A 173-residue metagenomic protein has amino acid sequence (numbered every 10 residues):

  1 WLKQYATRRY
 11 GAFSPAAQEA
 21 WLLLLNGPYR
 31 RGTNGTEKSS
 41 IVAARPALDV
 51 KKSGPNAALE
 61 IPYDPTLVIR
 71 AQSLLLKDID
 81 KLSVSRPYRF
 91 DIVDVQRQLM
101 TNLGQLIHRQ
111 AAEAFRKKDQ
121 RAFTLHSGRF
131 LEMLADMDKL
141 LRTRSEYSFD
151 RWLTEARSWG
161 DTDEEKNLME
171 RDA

Functional and structural regions predicted by a protein language model:
W1-A173: Substrate-binding groove of N-acetylhexosamine-processing glycoside hydrolases
